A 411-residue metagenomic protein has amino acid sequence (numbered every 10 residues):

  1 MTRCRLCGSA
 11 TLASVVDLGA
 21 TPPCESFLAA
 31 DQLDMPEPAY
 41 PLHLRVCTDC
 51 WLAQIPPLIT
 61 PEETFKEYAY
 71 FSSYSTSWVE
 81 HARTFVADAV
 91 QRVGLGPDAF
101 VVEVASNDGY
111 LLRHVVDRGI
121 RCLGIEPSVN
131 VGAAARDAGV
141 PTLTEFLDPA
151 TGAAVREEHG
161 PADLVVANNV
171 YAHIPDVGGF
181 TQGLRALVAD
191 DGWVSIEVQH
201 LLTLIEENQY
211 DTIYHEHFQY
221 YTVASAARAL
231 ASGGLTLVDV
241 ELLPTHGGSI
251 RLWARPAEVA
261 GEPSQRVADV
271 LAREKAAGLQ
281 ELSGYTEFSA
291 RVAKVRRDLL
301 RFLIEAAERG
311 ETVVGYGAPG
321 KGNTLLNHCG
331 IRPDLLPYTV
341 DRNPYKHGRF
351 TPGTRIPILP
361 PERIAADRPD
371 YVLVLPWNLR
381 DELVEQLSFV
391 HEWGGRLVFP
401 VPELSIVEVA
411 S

Functional and structural regions predicted by a protein language model:
M1-S77, E241: N-terminal juxtadomain amphipathic helix that follows a signal peptide/anchor or precedes a small N-terminal auxiliary
P23, V194-Q219, V223-A226, L230: Short, glycine-/aromatic-enriched active-site segment of Class I SAM-dependent methyltransferases
P97-N107, V313-Y316: Conserved class I S-adenosyl-L-methionine
D108-G119: Conserved SAM-binding loop of SAM-dependent methyltransferases across substrates and taxa, primarily the Class I
V166: A conserved beta-strand element that flanks and buttresses the S-adenosyl-L-methionine
G178-W193: A short glycine-rich, Lys/Arg-flanked "PGG" loop and its adjoining helix->strand segment in the class I
D191-Q199, R396-P402: Conserved beta-strand signature within the Rossmann-like core of class I S-adenosyl-L-methionine
H246-R291: Flexible, glycine-/basic-rich loop-and-beta segments that form/coincide with the SAM-dependent methyltransferase
